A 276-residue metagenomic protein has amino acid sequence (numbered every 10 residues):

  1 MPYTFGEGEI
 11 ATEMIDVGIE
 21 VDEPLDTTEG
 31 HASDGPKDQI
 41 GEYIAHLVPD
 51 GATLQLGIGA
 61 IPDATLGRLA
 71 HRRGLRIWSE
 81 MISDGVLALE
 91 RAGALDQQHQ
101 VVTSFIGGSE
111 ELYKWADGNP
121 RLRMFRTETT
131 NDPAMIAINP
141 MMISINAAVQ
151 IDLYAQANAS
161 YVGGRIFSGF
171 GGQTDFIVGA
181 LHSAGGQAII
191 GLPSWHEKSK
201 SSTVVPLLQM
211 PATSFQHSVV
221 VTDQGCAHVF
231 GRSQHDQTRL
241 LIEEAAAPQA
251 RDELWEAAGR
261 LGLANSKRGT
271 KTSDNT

Functional and structural regions predicted by a protein language model:
M1-T276: Conserved phosphate- and dinucleotide-binding cores of soluble alpha/beta proteins, encompassing both enzyme active
